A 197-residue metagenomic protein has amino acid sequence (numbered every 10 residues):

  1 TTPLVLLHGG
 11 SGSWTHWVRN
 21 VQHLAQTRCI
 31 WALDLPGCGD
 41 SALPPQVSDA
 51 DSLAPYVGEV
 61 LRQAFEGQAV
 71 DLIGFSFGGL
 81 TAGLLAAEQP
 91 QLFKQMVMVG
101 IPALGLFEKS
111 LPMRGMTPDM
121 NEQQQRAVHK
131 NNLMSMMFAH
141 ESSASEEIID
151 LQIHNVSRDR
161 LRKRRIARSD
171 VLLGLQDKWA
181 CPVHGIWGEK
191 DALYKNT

Functional and structural regions predicted by a protein language model:
T1-D40: Conserved HGGG/HGGXW glycine-rich cap/lid loop of the alpha/beta-hydrolase fold
P3, C29, A69-D71, L92-Q95 (+1 more regions): Structural signature of beta-strand start/N-cap positions in the alpha/beta core of ABC transporter nucleotide-binding
L6-G9, S76, G188: Glycine-rich His-Gly loop
V18, W31-I73: Active-site loop/oxyanion-hole signature of alpha/beta-hydrolase fold enzymes
G74, G78, A82: Gly/Ala-rich beta-loop-alpha elbow adjacent to hydrolase catalytic centers
G83-A87, K94-Q124: Flexible "cap/lid" loop of the alpha/beta hydrolase fold
Q124-C181: Conserved alpha/beta-hydrolase catalytic His-Asp/Glu region
W187-T197: Conserved loop-alpha-helix segment in the C-terminal half of the alpha/beta-hydrolase fold that carries the catalytic
